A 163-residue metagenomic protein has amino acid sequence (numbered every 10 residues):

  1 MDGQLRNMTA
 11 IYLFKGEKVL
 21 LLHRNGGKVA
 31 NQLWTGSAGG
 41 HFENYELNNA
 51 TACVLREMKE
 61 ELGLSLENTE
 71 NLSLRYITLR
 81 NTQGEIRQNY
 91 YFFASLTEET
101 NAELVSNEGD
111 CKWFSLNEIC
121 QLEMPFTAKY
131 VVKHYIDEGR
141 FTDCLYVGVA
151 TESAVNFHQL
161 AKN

Functional and structural regions predicted by a protein language model:
M1-A10: Acidic, metal-coordinating catalytic segment for phosphate/diphosphate chemistry, firing primarily on the Nudix
A10, K18, D110: Conserved beta-strand and immediately adjacent loop positions that scaffold enzyme active sites
K15-E17, I77-A102, K112, K133-H134 (+1 more regions): Active-site-adjacent beta-strand/loop module that shapes the phosphate/pyrophosphate-binding cleft
K18-R56, Q159-K162: Conserved Nudix-box catalytic region and its N-terminal flanking loop in Nudix hydrolases and closely related
R24-K28, T78, G109-C111: Short, solvent-exposed aromatic-acidic interface loops
Q32, S106-N163: Nudix hydrolase/Nudix homology domain
E57, E61-S65: Short alpha-helical functional segments enriched in proximate histidine and acidic residues
S65-R75: A short coil-to-beta-strand element that immediately follows conserved catalytic motifs
